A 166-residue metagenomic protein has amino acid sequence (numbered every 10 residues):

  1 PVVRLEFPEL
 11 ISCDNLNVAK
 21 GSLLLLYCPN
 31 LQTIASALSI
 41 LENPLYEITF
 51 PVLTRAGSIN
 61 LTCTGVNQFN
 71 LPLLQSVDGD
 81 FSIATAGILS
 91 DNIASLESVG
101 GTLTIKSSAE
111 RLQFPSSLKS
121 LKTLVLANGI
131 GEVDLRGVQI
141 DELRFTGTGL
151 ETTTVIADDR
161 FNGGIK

Functional and structural regions predicted by a protein language model:
P1-N30, A35-E47, V52-K166: Concave beta-strand-loop units of leucine-rich repeat
